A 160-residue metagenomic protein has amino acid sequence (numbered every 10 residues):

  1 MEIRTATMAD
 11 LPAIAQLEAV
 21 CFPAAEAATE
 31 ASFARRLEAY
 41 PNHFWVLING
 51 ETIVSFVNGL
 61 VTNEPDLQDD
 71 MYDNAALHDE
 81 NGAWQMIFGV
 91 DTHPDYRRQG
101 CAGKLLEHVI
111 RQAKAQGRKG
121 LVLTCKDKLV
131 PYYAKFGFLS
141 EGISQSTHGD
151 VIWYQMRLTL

Functional and structural regions predicted by a protein language model:
M1-I14: A short beta-loop-alpha structural element at the N-terminal edge of CoA-dependent acyl/N-acetyltransferase catalytic
A6, V90-T92: Hydrophobic adenine-recognition pocket in adenosine-nucleotide-binding enzymes
A24-G50, N58-L77: Active-site rim helix/loop that mediates acceptor-substrate recognition in acyltransferases
F56-V90, R97, T147-W153: Conserved acyl-donor/pantetheine-binding loop and adjacent beta-alpha core of acyl/acetyltransferases and related
V61-E64, T124, A134, L139-Q155: Conserved catalytic-core motifs of GNAT/GCN5-like acyltransferases
H93, K126: Residue-level recognition of the GNAT/N-acetyltransferase active site
Y96-H108: Conserved acetyl-CoA pyrophosphate-binding loop and the N-cap/start of the following alpha-helix in GNAT-like
L106, R111-C125: Conserved GNAT acetyl-CoA-binding A-motif
